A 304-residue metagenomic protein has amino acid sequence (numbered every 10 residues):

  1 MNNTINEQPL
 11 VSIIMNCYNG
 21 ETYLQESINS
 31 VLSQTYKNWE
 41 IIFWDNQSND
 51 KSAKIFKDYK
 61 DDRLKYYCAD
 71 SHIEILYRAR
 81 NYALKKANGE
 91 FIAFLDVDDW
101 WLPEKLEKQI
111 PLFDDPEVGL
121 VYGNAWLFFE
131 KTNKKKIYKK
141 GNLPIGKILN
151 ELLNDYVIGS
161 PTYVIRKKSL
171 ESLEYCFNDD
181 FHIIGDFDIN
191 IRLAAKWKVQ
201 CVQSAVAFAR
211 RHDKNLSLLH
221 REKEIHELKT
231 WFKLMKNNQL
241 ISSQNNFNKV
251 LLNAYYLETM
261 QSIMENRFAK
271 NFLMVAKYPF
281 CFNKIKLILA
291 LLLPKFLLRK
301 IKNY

Functional and structural regions predicted by a protein language model:
M1-S30: N-proximal low-complexity "stem/linker" segments adjacent to membrane-targeting elements
N2-N6, E174-Y175, H182, F187-D188 (+1 more regions): C-terminal subregions of glycosyltransferases and related glycan-biosynthesis enzymes
N29-N38: Short, acidic, metal-binding catalytic loop of nucleotide-sugar glycosyltransferases
S30, D45-K54, S71-I73, D96: A conserved acidic beta->alpha catalytic loop
A69-A87, K108: Glycine-rich, basic loop-to-helix element that forms the pyrophosphate-binding segment of sugar-nucleotide handling
I92: Short aromatic/hydrophobic "clamp" motif used to bind/position activated sugar donors
E104-K136: Conserved donor NDP-sugar-binding/catalytic core segment of glycosyltransferases
N142-L228: Conserved nucleotide-sugar donor-binding catalytic segment
